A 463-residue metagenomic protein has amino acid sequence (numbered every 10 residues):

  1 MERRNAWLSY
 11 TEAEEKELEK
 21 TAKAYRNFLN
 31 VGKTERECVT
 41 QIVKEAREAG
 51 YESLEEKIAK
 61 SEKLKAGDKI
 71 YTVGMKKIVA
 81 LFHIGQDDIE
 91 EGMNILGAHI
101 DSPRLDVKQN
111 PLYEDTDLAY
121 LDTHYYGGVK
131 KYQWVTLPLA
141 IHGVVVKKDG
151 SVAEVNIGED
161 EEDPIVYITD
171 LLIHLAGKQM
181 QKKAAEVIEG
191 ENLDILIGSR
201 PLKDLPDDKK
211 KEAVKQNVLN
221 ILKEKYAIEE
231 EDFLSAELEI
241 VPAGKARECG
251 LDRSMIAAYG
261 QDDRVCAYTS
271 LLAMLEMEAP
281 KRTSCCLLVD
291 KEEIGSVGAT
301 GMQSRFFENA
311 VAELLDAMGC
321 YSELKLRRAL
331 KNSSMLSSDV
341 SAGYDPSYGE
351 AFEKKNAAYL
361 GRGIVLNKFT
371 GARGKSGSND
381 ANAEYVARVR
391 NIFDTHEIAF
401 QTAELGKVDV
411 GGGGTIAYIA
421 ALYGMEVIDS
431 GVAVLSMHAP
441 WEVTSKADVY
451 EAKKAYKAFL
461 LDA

Functional and structural regions predicted by a protein language model:
M1-A463: N-terminal hydrophobic/helix-forming segments and targeting peptides
